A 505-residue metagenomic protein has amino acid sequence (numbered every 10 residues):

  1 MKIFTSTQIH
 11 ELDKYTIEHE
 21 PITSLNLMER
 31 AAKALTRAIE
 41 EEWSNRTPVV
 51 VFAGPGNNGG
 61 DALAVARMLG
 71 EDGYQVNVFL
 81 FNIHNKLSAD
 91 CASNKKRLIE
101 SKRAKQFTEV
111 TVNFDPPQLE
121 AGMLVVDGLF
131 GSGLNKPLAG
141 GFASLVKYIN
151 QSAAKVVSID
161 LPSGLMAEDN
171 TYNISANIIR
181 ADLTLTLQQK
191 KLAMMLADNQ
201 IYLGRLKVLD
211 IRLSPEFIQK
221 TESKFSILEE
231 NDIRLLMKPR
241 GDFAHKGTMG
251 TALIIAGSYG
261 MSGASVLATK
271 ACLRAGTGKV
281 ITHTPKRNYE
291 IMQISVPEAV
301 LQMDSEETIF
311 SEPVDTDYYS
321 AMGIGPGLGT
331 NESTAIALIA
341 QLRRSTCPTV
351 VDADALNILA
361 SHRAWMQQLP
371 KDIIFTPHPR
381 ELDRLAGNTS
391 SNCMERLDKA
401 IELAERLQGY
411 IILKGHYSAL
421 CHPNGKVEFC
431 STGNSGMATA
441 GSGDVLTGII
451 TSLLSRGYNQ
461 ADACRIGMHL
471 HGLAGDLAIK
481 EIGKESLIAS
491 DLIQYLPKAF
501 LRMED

Functional and structural regions predicted by a protein language model:
M1-N82, S88, L183, M194-T349 (+2 more regions): Small-residue (G/A/S/T)-rich helix-start motifs and N-terminal tracts that mark the onset
T36-L129, P137-I159, A337, I401-E402: Nucleotide and nucleotide-moiety/phosphate-recognizing core
I99-T108, D169-N177, P313-T316: Intrinsically disordered, low-complexity coil segments
N113-F114, L161-A167, L192, E307-I309 (+1 more regions): Short acidic loop-to-helix transition motifs that present clustered carboxylates
M123-L124, L129-S223: Internal gly/pro-rich beta-alpha loop/helix module that stabilizes soluble enzyme cofactors or their anionic handles
